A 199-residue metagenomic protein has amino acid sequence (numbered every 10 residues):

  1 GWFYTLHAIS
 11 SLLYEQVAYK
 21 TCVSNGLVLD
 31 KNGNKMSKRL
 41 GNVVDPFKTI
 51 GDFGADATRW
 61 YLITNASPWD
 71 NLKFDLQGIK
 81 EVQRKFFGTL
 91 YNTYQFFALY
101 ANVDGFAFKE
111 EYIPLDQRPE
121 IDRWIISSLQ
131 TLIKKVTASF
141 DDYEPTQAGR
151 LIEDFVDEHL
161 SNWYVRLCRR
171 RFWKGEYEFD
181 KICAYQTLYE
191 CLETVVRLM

Functional and structural regions predicted by a protein language model:
G1-N71: Alpha-helical recognition segments enriched in aromatics with Gly/Pro capping that present substrate-recognition
E15, Y19, K48-M199: Helix-rich, typically C-terminal accessory recognition domains appended to large enzymatic cores
